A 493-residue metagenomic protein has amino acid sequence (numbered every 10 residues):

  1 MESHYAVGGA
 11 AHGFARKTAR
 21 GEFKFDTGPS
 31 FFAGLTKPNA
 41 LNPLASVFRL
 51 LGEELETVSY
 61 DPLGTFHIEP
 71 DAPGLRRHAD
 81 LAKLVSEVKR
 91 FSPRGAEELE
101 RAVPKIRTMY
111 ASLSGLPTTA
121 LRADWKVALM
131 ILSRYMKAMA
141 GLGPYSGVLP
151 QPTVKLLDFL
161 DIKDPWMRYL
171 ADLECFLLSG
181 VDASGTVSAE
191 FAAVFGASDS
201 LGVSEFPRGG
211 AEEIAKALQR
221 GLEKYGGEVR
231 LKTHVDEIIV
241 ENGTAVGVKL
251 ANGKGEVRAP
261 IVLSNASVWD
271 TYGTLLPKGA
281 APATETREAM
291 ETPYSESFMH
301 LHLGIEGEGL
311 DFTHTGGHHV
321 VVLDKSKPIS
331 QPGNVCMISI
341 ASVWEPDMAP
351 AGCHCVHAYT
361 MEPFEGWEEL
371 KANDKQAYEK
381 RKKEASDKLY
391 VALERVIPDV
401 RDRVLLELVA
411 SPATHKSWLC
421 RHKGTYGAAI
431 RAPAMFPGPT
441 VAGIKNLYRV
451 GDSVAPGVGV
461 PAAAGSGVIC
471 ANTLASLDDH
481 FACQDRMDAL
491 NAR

Functional and structural regions predicted by a protein language model:
M1-T118, A428-A429: N-terminal glycine-rich phosphate/pyrophosphate-binding loop and immediately adjacent elements
P29, D452-D478: A conserved FAD-binding loop/helix module that cradles the flavin
P104-Y225, W418-R431: Active-site/ligand-binding neighborhood in enzyme catalytic cores
K163-D182, G333, M337, R395-P456: A glycine-rich dinucleotide-binding beta-alpha-beta segment and adjacent secondary-structure elements that constitute
F206-P207, H234-P350, L490-N491: Mid-domain catalytic core of redox enzymes that form a hydrophobic substrate pocket/lid adjacent to a catalytic redox
G221-V235: A conserved beta-strand/loop element that lines the FAD pocket in flavoprotein oxidoreductases
V240, A475-R493: Active-site-proximal substrate-binding core of FAD-dependent oxidoreductases
E306-A413: C-terminal segments that line or cap access tunnels to active or ligand-binding sites in enzymes and enzyme-associated
